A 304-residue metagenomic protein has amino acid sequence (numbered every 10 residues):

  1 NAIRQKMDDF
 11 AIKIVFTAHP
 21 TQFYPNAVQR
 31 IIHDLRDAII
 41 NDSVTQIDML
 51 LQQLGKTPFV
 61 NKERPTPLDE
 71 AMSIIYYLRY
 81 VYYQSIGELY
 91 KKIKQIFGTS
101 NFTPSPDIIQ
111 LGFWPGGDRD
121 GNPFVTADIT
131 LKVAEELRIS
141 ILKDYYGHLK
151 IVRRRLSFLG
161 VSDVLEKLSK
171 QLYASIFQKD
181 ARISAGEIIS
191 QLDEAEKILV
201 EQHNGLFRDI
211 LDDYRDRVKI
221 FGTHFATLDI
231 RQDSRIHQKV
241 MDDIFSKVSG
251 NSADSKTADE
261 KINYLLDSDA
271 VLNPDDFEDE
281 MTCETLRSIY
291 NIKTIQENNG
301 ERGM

Functional and structural regions predicted by a protein language model:
N1-Y264, F277-E284, E301-G303: Often metal-dependent polyanion-binding catalytic scaffolds in large enzymes
L265-L266, Y290: Extended mixed-charge, aromatic/glycine-enriched low-complexity segments
D269: Extracytosolic and intramembrane catalytic regions of membrane-associated proteins in envelope/secretory systems
L272-D275: Internal alpha-solenoid helical repeat scaffolds
N291-E301: Glycine-rich phosphate/diphosphate-binding loops that line cofactor/substrate pockets in enzymes
